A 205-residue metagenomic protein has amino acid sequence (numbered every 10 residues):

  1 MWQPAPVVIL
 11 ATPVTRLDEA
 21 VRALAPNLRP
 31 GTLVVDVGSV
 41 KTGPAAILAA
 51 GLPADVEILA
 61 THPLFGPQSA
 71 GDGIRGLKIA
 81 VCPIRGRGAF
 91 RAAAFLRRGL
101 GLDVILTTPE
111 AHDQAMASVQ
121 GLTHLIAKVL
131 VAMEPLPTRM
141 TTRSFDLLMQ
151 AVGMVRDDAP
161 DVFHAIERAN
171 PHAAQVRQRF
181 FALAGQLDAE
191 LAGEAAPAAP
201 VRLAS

Functional and structural regions predicted by a protein language model:
M1, E19, P26-N27, G86-R91 (+1 more regions): Short, basic, helix/turn surface patches
M1-A5, R87-G88, L100, S205: N-terminal entry module detector
M1-G51: Rossmann-fold NAD(P) dinucleotide-binding segment
M1-Q3, G66-Q68, A111-A115: A short acidic, often aromatic-flanked loop/helix-cap motif at beta-alpha or helix-coil junctions that lines enzyme
T12, V34-G38, T61-L64, A115-I126 (+1 more regions): Long, contiguous hydrophobic alpha-helical segments, chiefly transmembrane helices and signal peptides
V14-T15, G38-S39, I84-R87, P109: Short, surface-exposed acidic/glycine-rich loop or hinge patches that mediate macromolecular interfaces
V40-D103: Rossmann-fold dinucleotide-binding core
I105-S205: An accessory alpha-helical subdomain
